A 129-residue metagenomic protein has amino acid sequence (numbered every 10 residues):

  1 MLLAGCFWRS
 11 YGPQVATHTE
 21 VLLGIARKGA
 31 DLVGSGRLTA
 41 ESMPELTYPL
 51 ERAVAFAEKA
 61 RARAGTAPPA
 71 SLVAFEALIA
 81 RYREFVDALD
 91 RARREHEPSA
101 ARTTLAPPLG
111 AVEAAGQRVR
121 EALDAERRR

Functional and structural regions predicted by a protein language model:
C6-S10: Bacterial signal peptide processing site
Q14-D90, A101-T104, P108-E113, A122: Alpha-helical segments in soluble extracytoplasmic regions
E113-R129: Extracellularly exposed regions in secreted/surface proteins, prominently low-complexity, repeat-rich
